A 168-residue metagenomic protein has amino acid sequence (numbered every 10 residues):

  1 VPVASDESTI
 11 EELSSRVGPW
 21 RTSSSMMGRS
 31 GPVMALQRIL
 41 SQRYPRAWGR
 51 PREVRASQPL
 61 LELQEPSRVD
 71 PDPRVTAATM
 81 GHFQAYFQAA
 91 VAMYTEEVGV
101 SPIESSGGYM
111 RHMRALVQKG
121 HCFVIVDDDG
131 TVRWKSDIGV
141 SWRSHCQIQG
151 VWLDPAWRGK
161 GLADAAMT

Functional and structural regions predicted by a protein language model:
V1, D72, M110-S136: Conserved beta-hairpin
P2-P73: Acyl-donor-binding surface of acyltransferase catalytic domains
D6-S14, Q149-P155, G159-T168: Conserved acetyl-CoA-binding loop-helix of GNAT-fold acetyltransferases
R29, Y86, I148: Residue-level signal for inorganic ion chemistry
L40, Y44, A90-E97, V117: Short, well-ordered alpha-helical segments in soluble proteins
S57-P59, H121-F123, C146: Short beta-strand micro-motifs in enzyme catalytic cores
P66-I103: Short amphipathic alpha-helix that is part of the acyltransferase structural core
G130-Q147, A156, L162-A166: Acyl-donor (CoA/ACP) binding surface of acyl/acetyltransferases
